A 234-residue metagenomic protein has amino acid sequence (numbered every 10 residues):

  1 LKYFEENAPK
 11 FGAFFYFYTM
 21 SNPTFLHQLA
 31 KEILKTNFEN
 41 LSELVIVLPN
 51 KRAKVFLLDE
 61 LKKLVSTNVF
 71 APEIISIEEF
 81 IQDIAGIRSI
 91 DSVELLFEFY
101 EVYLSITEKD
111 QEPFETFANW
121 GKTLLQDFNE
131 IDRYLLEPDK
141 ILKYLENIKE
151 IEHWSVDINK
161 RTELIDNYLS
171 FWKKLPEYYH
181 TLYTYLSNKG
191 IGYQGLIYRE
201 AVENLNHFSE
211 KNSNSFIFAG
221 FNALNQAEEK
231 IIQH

Functional and structural regions predicted by a protein language model:
Y3-Y16: Positively charged N-terminal leader segments that act as targeting/secretion signals
F17, V45-L48, E210-G220: Short hydrophobic beta-strand segments
F17-I33: N- or domain-start disorder-to-order transition segments that initiate the globular core
E32, T36-F38, L44-P49: N-terminal-proximal low-complexity accessory segments that begin disordered and transition into the first
L48-K211, Q226: Basic/charged alpha-beta structural segments of nucleotide/phosphate-handling enzymes
F216-H234: Extended, H/D-rich, highly charged conserved domains that either
